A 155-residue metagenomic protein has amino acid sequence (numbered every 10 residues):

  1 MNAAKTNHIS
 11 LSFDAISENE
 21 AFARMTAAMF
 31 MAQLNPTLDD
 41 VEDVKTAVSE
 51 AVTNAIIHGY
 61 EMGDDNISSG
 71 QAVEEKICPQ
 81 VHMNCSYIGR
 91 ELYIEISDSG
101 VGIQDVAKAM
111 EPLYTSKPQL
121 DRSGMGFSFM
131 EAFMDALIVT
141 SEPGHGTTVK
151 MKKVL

Functional and structural regions predicted by a protein language model:
M1-S10, A55-L155: Conserved beta-strand-loop-beta-strand hairpin that lines the nucleotide-binding pocket of ATP/GTP-utilizing enzymes
M1-T46, I67-S69: Bergerat-fold GHKL ATPase/HATPase_c domain
V41-S49, C78-M83: Short secondary-structure junction/hinge motifs that connect adjacent elements
E50, N54: Conserved polar catalytic motif of the HATPase_c/GHKL fold
